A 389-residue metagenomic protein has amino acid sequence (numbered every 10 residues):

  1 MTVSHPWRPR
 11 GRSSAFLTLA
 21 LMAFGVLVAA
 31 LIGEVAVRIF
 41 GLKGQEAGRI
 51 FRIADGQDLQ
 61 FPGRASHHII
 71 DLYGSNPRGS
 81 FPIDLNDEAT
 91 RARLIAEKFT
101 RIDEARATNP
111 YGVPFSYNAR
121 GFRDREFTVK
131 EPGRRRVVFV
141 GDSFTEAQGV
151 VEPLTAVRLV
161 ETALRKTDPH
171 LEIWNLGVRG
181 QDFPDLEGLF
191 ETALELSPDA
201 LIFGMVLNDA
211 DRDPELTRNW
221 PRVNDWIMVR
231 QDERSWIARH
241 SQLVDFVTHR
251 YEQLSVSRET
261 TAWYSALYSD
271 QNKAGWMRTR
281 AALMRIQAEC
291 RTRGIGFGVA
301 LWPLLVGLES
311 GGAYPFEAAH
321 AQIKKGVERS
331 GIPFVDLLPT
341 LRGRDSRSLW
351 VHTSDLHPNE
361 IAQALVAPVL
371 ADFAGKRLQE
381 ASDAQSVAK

Functional and structural regions predicted by a protein language model:
W7-G25: N-terminal Sec-pathway targeting helices
L21, I32, V37, G41 (+2 more regions): Histidine-centered active-site loop/cap adjacent to the catalytic His in serine esterases/O-acetyl transfer systems
E34, D142, L201, C290 (+3 more regions): Generic structural signal for small/hydrophobic residues in well-ordered secondary structure, especially within
V35-A47, R212-D213: Helix-to-loop transition at the C-terminal end of transmembrane segments
Q45-A163, T167, G343-D345: Membrane/wall-proximal cationic-aromatic binding patches
I50-A54, V206-K325, R329-I332, L337-S348 (+1 more regions): Serine-dependent acyl-ester chemistry module
R106-S116, R120, E131, R136-V138 (+2 more regions): Conserved SGNH/GDSL esterase-like catalytic core that processes O-acyl groups on lipids and polysaccharides
S143-V150, N175-V178, N272-W276, G311-A313 (+1 more regions): Second-shell loop/turn segments in exported
